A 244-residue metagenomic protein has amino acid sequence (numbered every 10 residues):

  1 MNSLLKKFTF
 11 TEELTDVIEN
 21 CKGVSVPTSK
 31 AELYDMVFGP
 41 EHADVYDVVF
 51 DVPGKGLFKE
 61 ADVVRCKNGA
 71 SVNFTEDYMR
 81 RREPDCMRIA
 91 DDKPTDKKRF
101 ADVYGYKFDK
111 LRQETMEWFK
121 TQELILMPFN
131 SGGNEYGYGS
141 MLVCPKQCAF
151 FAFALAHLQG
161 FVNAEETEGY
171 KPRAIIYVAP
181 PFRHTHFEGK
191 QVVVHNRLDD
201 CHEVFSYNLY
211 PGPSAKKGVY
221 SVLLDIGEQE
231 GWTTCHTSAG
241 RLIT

Functional and structural regions predicted by a protein language model:
M1-G212: Long, basic/Gly/Ser/Thr-rich N-terminal segments that mediate initial subcellular attachment or targeting
P211-V219: Phosphate/oxyanion-binding active-site loops and adjacent basic polyanion-contact surfaces
L224-Q229: Conserved helix-loop functional segments at active or binding sites
T233-C235: Intrinsic-disorder/low-complexity segments enriched in Ser/Thr/Pro/Gly and acidic residues
T237-A239: Conserved hydrophobic/aromatic beta-strand scaffold that supports enzyme active sites
L242-T244: Glycine-rich phosphate-binding P-loop
